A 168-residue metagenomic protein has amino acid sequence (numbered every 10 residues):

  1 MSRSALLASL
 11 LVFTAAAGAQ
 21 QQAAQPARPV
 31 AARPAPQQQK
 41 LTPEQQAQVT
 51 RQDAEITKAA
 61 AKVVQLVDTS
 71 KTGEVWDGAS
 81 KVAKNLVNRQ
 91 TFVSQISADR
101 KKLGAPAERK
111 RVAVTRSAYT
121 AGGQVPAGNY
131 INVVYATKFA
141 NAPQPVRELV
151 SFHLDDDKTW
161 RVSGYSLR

Functional and structural regions predicted by a protein language model:
M1-L7: Bacterial N-terminal signal peptides that target proteins for export
T14-A16: N-terminal signal peptide c-region/cleavage motif recognized by signal peptidases
Q20-T69: Short, low-complexity N-terminal intrinsically disordered segments enriched in polar/charged residues
R51, K58, K62, L66 (+5 more regions): Acidic, low-complexity intrinsically disordered segments
T57-K58, G73-Y130: Short solvent-exposed beta->alpha transition segments
T115-R168: Exposed beta-sheet edge and beta->alpha loop/turn motif
